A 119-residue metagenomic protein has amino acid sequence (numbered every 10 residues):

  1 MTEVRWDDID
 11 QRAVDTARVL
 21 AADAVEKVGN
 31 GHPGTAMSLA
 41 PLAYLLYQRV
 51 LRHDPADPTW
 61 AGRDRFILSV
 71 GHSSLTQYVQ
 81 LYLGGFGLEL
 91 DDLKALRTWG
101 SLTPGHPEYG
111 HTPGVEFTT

Functional and structural regions predicted by a protein language model:
M1, A22-D23, D57, A61: General secondary-structure edge motif
M1-V19: N-terminal hydrophobic or amphipathic helices/low-complexity stretches enriched in small/hydrophobic/Pro/Gly
V4, H32, L83: Short, flexible active-site loop motifs that bind/organize anionic cofactors or intermediates
D7, L39-T119: Cofactor-binding active-site loop characterized by glycine-rich and histidine/acidic residues
Q11-D15, H32-M37, G71, T119: Short, conserved micro-motifs enriched in small and acidic residues
T16-N30: N-terminal capping segment at the start of a domain
G31-G34, A56-P58: Short secondary-structure boundary/capping segments within folded domains
